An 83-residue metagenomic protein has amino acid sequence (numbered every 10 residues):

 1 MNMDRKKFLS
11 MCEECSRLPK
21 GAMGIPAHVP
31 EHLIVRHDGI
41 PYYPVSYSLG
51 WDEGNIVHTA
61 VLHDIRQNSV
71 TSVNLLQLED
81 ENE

Functional and structural regions predicted by a protein language model:
N2-C12, R66-E83: Intrinsically disordered, low-complexity, charged/polar segments
N2-P30: Mixed-charge, Lys/Arg-rich low-complexity intrinsically disordered regions
A22-L78: Acidic, low-complexity, intrinsically disordered interaction modules
